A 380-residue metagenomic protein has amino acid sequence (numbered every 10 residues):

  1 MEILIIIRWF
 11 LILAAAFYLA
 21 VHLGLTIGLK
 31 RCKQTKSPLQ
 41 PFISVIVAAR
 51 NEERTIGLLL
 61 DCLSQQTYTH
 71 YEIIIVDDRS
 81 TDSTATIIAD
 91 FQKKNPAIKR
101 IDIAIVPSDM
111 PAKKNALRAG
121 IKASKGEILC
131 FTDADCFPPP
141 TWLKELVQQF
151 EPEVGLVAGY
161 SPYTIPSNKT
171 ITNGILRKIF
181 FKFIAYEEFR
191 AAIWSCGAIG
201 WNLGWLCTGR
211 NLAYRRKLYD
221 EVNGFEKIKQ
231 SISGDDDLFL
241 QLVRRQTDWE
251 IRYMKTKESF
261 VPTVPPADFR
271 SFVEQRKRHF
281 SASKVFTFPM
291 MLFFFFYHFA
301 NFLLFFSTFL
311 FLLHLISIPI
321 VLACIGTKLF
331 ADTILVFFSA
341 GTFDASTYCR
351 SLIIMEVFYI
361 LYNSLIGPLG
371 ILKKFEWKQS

Functional and structural regions predicted by a protein language model:
M1-L39, A185, V336: N-terminal membrane-anchoring/stem segments of glycan-assembly enzymes
I27-C32, E52-Q65: Short, well-formed alpha-helical segments that are part of the catalytic scaffolds of diverse glycosyltransferases
S37, M291-K374: Membrane-embedded multi-pass helical conduit in multi-pass membrane proteins, especially envelope-biosynthetic
P41-S44, E72, L238: Cell-envelope/extracellular polymer assembly enzymes that use nucleotide-activated donors
L60-V106: Acidic donor-binding segment of Leloir-type glycosyltransferases
S83, A134-Q149: Acidic donor-binding/catalytic loop of UDP-sugar-dependent glycosyltransferases, especially processive GT2
L129: Short aromatic/hydrophobic "clamp" motif used to bind/position activated sugar donors
F150, L156-A192, K217-D220, E226-M290: Catalytic donor/gating beta->alpha subdomain of glycosyltransferases that bind UDP-sugars
